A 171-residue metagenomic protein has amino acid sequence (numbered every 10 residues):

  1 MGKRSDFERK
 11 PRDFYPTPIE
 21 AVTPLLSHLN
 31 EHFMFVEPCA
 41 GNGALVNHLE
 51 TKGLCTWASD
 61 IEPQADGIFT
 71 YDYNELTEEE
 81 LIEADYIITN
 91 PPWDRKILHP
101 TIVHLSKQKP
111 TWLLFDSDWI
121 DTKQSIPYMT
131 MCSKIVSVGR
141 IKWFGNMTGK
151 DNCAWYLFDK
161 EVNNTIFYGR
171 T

Functional and structural regions predicted by a protein language model:
M1-T171: Class I S-adenosyl-L-methionine-dependent methyltransferase catalytic core
